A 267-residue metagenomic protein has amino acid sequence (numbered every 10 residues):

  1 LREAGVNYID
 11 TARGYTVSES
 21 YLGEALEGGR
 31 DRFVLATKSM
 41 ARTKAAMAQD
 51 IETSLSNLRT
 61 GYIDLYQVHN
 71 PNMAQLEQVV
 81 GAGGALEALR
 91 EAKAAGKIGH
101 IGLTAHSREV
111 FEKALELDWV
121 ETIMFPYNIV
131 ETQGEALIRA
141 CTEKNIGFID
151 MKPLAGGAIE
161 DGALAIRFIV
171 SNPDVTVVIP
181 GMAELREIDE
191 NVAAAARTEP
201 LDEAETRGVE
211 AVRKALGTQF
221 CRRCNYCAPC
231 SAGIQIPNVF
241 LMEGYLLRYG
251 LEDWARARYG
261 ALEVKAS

Functional and structural regions predicted by a protein language model:
L1-F33: N-terminal binding-site loop/beta-alpha segment at the start of enzyme catalytic domains that lines or forms
R2, V6, E135-S267: Structured C-terminal cap/extension of enzyme domains
E3, R42-I149, G157: Glycine/proline-rich, positively charged, aromatic-decorated active-site loop/lid region on the catalytic face
N7-R13, A36-T37, G99-G102, T122-P126 (+2 more regions): Short catalytic-loop micro-motif centered on adjacent basic/acidic residues
R13, V17, S39-R42, A105-S107 (+4 more regions): Short beta->alpha linker loops
L22-A25, F111-A114, I188-N191: Hydrophobic packing residues within well-ordered alpha-helices of enzyme cores
R30-V34, Y66-H69: Short, basic/glycine-rich phosphate-binding loops at helix/coil junctions that contact nucleotide phosphates
R32-L35, V120-N128, T198-E205: Short hydrophobic/aromatic-enriched beta-strand-loop microsegments
